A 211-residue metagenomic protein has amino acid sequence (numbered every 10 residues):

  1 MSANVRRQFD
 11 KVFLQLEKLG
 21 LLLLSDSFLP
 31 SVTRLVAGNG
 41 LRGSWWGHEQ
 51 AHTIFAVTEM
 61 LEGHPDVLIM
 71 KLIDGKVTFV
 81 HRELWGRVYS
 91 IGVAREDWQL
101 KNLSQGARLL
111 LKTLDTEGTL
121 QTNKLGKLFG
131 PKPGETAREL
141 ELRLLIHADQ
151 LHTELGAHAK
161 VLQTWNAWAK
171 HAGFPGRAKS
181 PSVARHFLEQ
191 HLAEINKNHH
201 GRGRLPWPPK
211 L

Functional and structural regions predicted by a protein language model:
M1-L211: Long, low-complexity intrinsically disordered regions
